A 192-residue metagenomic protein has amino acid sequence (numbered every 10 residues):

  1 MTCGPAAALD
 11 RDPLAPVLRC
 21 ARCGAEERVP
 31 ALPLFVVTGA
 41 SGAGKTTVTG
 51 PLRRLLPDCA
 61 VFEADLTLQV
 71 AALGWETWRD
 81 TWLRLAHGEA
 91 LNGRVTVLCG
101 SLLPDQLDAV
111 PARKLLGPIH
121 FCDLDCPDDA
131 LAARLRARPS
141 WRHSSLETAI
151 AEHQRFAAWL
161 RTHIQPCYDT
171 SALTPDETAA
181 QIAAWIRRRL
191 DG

Functional and structural regions predicted by a protein language model:
M1-C3, C20-C23: Short cysteine-rich clusters marking metal-coordination/redox-active sites
A6-D10, R28: Short functional micro-motifs and their immediate structural scaffolds
L9-L18: Short linker/helix segments within small regulatory modules
V37: Hydrophobic anchor at the beta1->P-loop junction of P-loop NTPases
G42-A43: ATP-binding Walker
T46-G88, N92: Conserved substrate/cofactor phosphate-moiety recognition/catalytic segment in nucleotide-dependent phosphotransferases
G100, L115-A137: Conserved phosphate-donor/acceptor-positioning beta-strand/loop module used by diverse small-molecule
S140-Q181, R189-G192: Small-molecule kinase domains that catalyze NTP-dependent phosphoryl transfer to phosphate-bearing small molecules
